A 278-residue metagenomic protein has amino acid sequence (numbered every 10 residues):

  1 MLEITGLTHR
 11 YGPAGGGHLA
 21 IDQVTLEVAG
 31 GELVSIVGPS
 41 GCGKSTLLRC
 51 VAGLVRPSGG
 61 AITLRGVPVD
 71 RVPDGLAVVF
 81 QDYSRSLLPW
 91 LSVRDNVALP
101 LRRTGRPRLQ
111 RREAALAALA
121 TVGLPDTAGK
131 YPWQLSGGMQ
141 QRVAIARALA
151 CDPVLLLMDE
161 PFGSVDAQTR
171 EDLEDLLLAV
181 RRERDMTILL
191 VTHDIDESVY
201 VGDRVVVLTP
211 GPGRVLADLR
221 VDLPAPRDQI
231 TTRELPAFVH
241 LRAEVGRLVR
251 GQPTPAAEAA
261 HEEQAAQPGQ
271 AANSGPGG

Functional and structural regions predicted by a protein language model:
V37-P39: The feature captures the beta-strand-to-loop junction immediately N-terminal to the Walker
A52: Helix-to-loop junction immediately C-terminal to a conserved catalytic motif
G60-V72: Conserved ABC transporter NBD signature motif
W90-L99: Short coil-to-helix segment of the ABC ATPase nucleotide-binding domain corresponding to the Q-loop/switch region
L109-T127, A179: Conserved ABC ATPase "signature" region
K130-W133, C151: Conserved signature/switch motifs of ABC ATPase nucleotide-binding domains
I145: Hydrophobic anchor residue at the start of the ABC signature
L156-D159: Catalytic Walker B motif of ABC-type/P-loop ATPase nucleotide-binding domains
